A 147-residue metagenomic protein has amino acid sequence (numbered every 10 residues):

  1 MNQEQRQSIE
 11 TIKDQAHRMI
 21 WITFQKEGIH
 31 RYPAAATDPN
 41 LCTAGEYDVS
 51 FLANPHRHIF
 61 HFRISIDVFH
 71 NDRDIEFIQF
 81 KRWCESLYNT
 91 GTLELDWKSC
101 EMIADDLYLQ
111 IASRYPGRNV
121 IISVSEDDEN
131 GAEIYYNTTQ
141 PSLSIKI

Functional and structural regions predicted by a protein language model:
M1-I147: Charge-rich, low-complexity N-terminal segments
